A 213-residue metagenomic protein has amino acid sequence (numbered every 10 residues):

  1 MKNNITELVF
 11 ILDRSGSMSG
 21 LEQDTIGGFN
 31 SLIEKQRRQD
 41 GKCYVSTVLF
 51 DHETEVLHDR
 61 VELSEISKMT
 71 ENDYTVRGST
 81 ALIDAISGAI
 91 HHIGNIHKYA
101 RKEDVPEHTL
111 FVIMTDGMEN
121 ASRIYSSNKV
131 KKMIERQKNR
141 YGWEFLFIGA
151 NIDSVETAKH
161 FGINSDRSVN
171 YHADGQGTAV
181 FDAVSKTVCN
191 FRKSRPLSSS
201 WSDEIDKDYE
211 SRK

Functional and structural regions predicted by a protein language model:
M1-K213: Acidic, low-complexity intrinsically disordered regions
